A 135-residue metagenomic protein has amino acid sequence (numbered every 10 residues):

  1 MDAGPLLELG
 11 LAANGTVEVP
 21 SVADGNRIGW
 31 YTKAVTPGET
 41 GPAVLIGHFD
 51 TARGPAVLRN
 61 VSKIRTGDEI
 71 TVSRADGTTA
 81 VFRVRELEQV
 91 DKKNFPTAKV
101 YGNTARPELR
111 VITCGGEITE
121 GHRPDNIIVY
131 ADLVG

Functional and structural regions predicted by a protein language model:
M1-R65, R74-D76, E86-G135: Solvent-exposed, non-transmembrane regions of membrane-associated and secreted proteins
